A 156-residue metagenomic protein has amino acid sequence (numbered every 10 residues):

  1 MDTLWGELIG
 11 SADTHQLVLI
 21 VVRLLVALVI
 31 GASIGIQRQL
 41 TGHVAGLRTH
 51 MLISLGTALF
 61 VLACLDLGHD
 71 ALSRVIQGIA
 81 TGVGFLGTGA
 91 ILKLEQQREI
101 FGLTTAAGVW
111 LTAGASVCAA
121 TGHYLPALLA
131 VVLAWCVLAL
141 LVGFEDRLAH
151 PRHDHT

Functional and structural regions predicted by a protein language model:
M1-V75, T121-G122, A127, A139-T156: Alpha-helical transmembrane segments and their membrane-interface boundaries that form or gate the permeation pathway
I9-G10, V75-I76, Q97-T104, G108: Interhelical loops and loop-helix junctions of multi-pass membrane transporters/channels
G42-R48, K93-T104: Short, amphipathic, aromatic/basic-enriched membrane-interface segments that mark the entry/exit of transmembrane
H50-L62, G84-L86, A106-A119: Small-residue-rich segments of transmembrane alpha-helices in multi-pass membrane proteins, especially helix faces
D70-I91: Alpha-helical transmembrane-segment detector that highlights a single hydrophobic TM helix and its immediate
G82-G89, L133-G143: Alpha-helical transmembrane segments and their membrane-interface exit regions
R98, A113-A127: Membrane-helix boundary connector in multi-pass membrane proteins
L103, L125-A130: Hydrophobic alpha-helical membrane segments of integral membrane proteins
